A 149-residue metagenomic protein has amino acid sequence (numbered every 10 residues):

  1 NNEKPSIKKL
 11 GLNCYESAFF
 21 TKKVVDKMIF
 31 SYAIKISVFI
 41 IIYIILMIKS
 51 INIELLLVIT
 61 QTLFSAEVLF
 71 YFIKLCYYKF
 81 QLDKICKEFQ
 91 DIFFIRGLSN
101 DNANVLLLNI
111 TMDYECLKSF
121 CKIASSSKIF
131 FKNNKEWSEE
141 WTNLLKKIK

Functional and structural regions predicted by a protein language model:
N1-M28: Membrane-proximal, non-transmembrane interface segments of integral membrane proteins
C14-S17, I40, I85-E88: Amphipathic, well-ordered alpha-helical segments in soluble domains
A18, I48-F64, E115-K132: Short, Lys/Arg-enriched charge-dense amphipathic segments
F19-K22, D26, I42, Q90-F93: Regular secondary-structure segments
T21, T60-T62, T111, T142: Residue-identity detector for threonine
D26-K84: Alpha-helical transmembrane segments and their immediate juxtamembrane boundary regions in integral membrane proteins
K74-I148: Cytosolic/matrix-facing juxtamembrane and C-terminal tails of multi-pass cellular membrane proteins
